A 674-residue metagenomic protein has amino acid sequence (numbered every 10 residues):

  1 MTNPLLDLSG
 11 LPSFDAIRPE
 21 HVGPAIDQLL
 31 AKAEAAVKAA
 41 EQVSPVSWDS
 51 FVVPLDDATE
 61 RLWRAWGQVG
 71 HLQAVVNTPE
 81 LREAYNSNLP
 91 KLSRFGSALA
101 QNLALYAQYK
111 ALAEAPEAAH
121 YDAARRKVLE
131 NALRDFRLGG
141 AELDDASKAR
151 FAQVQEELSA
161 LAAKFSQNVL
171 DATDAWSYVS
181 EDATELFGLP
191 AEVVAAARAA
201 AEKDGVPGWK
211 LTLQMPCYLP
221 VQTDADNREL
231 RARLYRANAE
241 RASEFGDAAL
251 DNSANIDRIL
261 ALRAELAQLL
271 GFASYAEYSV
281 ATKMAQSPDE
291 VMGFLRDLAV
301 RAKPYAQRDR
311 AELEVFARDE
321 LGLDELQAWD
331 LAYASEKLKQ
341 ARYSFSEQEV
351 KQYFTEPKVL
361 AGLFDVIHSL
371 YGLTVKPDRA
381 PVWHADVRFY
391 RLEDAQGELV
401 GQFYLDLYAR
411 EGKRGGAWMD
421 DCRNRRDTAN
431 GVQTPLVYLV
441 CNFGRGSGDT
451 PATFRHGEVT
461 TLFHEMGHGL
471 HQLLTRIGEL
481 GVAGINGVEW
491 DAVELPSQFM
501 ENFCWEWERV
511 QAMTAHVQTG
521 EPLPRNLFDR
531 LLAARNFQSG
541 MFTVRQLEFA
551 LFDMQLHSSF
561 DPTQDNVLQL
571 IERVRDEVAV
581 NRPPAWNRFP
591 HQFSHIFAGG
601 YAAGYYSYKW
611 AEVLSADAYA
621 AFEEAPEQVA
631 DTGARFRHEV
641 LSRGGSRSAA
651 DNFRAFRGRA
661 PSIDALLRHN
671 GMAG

Functional and structural regions predicted by a protein language model:
M1-P190, A195, K210, F622: N-terminal helix-rich structural modules
M1-P24, Q28, V46, A196 (+10 more regions): C-terminal, non-catalytic "cap/extension" segments appended to globular domains
L6-H21, V69-N88, K110-Q153, T212-A254 (+6 more regions): Short His/Asp/Glu-rich catalytic/ion-coordination signatures at enzyme active sites or charged loops
A31, A35, A39-V46, R61-T78 (+23 more regions): Intrinsically disordered or highly flexible coil/loop and linker segments, enriched in small and charged/polar residues
S97, V437, G457-T460: Acidic/His-rich structured neighborhood in mature extracellular/periplasmic domains
A124, V128-E130, E157-A160, Q167 (+9 more regions): Active-site-proximal, well-structured secondary-structure segments within enzyme catalytic domains
G444-F463: Short pre-active-site segment immediately N-terminal to the catalytic Zn-binding motif
